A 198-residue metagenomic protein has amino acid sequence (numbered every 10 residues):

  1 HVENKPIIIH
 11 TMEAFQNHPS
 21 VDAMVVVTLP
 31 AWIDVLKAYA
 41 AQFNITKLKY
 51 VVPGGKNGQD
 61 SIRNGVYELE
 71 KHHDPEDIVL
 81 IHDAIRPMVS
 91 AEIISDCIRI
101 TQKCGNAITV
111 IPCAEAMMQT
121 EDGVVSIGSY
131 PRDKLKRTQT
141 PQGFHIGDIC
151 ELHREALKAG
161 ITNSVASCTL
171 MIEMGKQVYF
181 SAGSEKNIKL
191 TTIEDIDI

Functional and structural regions predicted by a protein language model:
H1-V35: N-terminal glycine-rich phosphate-binding loop and ensuing alpha1 helix
I8, G65, D83, P112 (+2 more regions): Residue-level signal for inorganic ion chemistry
M12-Q16, A40, L69: Hydrophobic C-terminal alpha-helix "anchor/cap" residues
L36-A40, C97: Hydrophobic packing residues within well-ordered alpha-helices of enzyme cores
A41-D77: Short phosphate-binding loop-to-helix
I78-H82: Short aromatic-hydrophobic micro-motifs that form the base-stacking/packing surface for donor nucleotide recognition
M88-S181: Conserved core of the sugar-phosphate nucleotidyltransferase
N187-I198: Hydrophobic helical membrane-anchoring modules
